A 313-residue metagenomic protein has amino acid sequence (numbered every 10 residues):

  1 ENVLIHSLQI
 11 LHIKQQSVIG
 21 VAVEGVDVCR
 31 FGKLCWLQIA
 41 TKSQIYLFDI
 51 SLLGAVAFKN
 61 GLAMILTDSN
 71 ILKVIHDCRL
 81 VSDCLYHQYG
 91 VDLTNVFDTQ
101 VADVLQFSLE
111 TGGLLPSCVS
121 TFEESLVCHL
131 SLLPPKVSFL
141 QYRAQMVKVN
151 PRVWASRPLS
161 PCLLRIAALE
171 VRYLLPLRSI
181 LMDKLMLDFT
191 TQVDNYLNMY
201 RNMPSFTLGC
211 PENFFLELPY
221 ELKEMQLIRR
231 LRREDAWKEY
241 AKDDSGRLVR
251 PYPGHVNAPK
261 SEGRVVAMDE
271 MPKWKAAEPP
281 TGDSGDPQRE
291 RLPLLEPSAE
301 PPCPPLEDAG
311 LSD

Functional and structural regions predicted by a protein language model:
E1-E124, F214, L218, S312: Conserved RNase H-like, two-metal-ion catalytic cores of nucleic-acid enzymes
E1-I19, V23, G54, M186-T191 (+4 more regions): N-terminal accessory regions of nucleic-acid-interacting proteins
Q9, I65, S125-H129, K184 (+1 more regions): Residues that form generic nucleotide/phosphate-binding pockets
A55-A63, G112-S120, P135-Y142, Y220-K238: Hydrophobic transmembrane alpha-helix bundles
Y86, G90, L105-E110, V127-P134 (+2 more regions): Hydrophobic/aromatic-lined pockets within catalytic cores
T94, G112-S117, L133-L140, Y200-N213: Short, charged low-complexity intrinsically disordered segments located at boundaries of structured domains
Q100-F139, S156-P158, L163-L169: Glycine- and acidic-residue-rich phosphate-binding/metal-coordinating active-site segment common to enzymes that handle
P135-S205: Acidic, Mg2+-coordinating catalytic module of metal-dependent nucleases/exonucleases that use a two-metal-ion mechanism
